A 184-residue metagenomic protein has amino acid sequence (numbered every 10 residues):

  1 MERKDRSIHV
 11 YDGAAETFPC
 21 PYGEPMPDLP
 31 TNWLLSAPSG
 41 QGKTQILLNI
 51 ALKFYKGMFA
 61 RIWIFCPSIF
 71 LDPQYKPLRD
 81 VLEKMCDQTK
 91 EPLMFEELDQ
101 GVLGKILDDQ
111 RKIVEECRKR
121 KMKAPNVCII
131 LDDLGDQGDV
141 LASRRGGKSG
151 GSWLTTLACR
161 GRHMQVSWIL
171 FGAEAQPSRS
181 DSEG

Functional and structural regions predicted by a protein language model:
M1-E2: Intrinsically disordered, low-structural-confidence terminal and linker regions
S7-P27, L48-A51: Pre-Walker A adenine-sensing motif
P27-W33: Pre-Walker A (Motif I) flank of P-loop NTPase domains
W33-K53, P67-I69, E96-G184: Conserved P-loop NTPase motor cores
G57-L78, E83: AAA+/P-loop NTPase substrate/partner-engagement loops
V81-D87, S182-G184: Short, conserved catalytic or adaptor-binding loops enriched in Gly and charged residues
M85-G101: Short acidic-hydrophobic, aromatic-tinged amphipathic segments that line or gate anion-handling sites
